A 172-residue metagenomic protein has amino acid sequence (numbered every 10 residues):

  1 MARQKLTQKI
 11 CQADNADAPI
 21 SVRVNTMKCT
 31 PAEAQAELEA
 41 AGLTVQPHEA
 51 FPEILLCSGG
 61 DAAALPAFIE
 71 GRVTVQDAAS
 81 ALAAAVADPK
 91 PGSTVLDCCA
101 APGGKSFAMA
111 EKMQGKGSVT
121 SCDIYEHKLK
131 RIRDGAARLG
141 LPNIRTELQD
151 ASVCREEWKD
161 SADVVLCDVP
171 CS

Functional and structural regions predicted by a protein language model:
M1-S172: S-adenosylmethionine
